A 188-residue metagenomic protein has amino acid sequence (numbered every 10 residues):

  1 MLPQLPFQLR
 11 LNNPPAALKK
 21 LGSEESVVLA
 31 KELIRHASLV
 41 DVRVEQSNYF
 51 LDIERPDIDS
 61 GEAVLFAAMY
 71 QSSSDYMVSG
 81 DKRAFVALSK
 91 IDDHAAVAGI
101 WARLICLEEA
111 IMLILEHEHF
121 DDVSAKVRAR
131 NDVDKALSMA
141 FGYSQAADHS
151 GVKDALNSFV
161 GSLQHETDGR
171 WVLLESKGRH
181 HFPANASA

Functional and structural regions predicted by a protein language model:
M1-S73, K82-A188: Active-site-proximal, substrate-binding regions of enzyme catalytic domains and RNA-binding/basic surfaces
V78-S79: Short beta-strand scaffold positions
